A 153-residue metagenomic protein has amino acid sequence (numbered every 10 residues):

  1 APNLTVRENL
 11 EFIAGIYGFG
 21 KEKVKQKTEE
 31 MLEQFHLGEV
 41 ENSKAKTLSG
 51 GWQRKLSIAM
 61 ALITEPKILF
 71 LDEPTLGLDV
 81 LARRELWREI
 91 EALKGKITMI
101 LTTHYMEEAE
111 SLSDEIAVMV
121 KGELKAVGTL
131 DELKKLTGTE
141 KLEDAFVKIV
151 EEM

Functional and structural regions predicted by a protein language model:
N3, K44-L48: Conserved ABC ATPase signature
E11, G15, E22-V40: Conserved ABC ATPase "signature" region
I63-K67: A short, proline-enriched helix->beta-strand linker immediately N-terminal to the Walker B motif in ABC-type P-loop
L69-D72: Catalytic Walker B motif of ABC-type/P-loop ATPase nucleotide-binding domains
K96-H104: Conserved H-loop
V127-G128: ABC ATPase "signature
